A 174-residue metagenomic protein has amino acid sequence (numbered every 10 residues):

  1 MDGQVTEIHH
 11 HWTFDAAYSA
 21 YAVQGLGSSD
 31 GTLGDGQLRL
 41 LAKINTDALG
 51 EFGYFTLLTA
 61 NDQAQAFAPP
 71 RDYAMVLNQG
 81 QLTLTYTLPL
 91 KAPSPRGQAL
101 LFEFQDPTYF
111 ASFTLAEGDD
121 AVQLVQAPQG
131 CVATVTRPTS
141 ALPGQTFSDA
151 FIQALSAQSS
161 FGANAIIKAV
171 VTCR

Functional and structural regions predicted by a protein language model:
M1-A20: Early extracytoplasmic/domain-onset interaction patches
Q4, D30, L38-L40, T146 (+1 more regions): Mixed-charge, polar/low-complexity N-terminal
Q4, I8, R39, A48 (+2 more regions): Homeobox/homeodomain signature
H11, T32-D35, A48, F52 (+4 more regions): Low-complexity, intrinsically disordered regions enriched in charged/polar residues
A17-S94: Structured domain cores in non-transmembrane regions
N61-R174: Mature, soluble, non-transmembrane domains
